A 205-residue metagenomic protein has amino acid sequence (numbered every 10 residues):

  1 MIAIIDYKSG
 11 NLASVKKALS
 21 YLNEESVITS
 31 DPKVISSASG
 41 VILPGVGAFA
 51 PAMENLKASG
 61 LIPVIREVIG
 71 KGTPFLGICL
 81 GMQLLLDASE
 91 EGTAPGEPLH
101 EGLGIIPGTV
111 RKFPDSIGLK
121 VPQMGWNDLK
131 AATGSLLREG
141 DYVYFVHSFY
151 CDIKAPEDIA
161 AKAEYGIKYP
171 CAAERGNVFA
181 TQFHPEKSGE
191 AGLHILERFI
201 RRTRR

Functional and structural regions predicted by a protein language model:
I2-E24, P185-K187: N-terminal beta1-alpha1 ligand-phosphate binding loop
E25, G40, P74-L76: Structural signature of beta-strand start/N-cap positions in the alpha/beta core of ABC transporter nucleotide-binding
S26-S37: Short acidic low-complexity segments
G47-Q123: Cysteine-nucleophile active-site neighborhood
S89-Y165: Pocket-forming structural segment of enzyme catalytic cores
G140, E174-F179: Beta-strand-turn-beta hairpins that frame and shape the catalytic cleft of phosphate-ester-processing enzymes
I167-E174: Short, surface-exposed beta-strand/loop micro-motifs that present aromatic residues
T181-R205: Acyltransferase
